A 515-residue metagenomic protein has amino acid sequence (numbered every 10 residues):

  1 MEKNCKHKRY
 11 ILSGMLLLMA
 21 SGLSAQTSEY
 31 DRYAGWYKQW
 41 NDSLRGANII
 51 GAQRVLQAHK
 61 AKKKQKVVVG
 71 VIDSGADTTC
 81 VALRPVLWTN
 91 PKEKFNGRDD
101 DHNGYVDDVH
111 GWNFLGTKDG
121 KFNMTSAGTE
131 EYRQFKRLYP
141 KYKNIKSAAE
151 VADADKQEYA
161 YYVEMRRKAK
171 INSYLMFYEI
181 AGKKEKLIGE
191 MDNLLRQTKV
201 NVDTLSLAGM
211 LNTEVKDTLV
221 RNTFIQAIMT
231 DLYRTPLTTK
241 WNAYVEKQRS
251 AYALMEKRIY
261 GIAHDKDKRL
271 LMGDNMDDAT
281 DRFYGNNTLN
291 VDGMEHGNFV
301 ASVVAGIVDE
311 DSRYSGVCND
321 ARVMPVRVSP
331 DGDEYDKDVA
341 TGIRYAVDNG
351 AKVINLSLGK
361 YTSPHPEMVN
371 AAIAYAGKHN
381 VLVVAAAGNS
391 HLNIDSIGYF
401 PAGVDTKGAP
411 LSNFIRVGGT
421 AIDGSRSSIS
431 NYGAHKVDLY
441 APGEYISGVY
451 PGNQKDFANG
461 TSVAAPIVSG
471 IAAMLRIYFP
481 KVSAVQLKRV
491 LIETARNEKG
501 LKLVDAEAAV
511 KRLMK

Functional and structural regions predicted by a protein language model:
M1-T27: Bacterial Sec-dependent N-terminal signal peptides
Q53-K63, D292-M294, S315-C318, E334-N355 (+3 more regions): Mature extracellular/periplasmic domains of secretome proteins
V55-V69, S74-L270, D274, A279-Y335 (+3 more regions): Subtilisin-like serine protease catalytic core
D73, G388, G460: Active-site glycine-centered loops adjacent to acidic/histidine catalytic or metal-binding residues that shape
G75-D77, S329, A421-D423, E444 (+1 more regions): Acidic glycine-/aspartate-rich tracts in secreted/extracellular proteins
R269, V381, A402-I477, K481 (+2 more regions): Extracellular S/T/G-rich loop segment that most often corresponds to the catalytic His/Ser-adjacent loop
R327, N355-G359, A386-A387, G418 (+1 more regions): A cross-family glycoside hydrolase active-site/sugar-binding cleft signature
V347-L358, H365-E367, H379, S412-R416 (+1 more regions): C-terminal subdomain of the subtilisin-like protease fold in secreted/lumenal serine endopeptidases
